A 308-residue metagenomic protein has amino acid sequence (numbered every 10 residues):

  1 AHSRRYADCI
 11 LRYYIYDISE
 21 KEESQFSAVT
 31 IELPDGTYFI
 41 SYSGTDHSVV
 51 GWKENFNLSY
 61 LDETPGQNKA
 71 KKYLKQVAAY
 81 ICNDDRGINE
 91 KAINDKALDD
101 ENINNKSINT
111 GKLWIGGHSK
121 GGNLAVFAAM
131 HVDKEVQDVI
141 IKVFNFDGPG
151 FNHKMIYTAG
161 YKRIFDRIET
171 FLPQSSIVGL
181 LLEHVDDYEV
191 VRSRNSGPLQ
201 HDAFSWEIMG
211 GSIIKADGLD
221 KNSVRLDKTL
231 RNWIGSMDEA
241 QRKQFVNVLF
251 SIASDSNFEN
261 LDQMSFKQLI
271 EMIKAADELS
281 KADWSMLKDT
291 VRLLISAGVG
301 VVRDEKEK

Functional and structural regions predicted by a protein language model:
A1-C9, Y14-Y38, Y42-C82, K106-K112 (+1 more regions): Alpha/beta hydrolase fold serine-hydrolase catalytic domain that processes acyl esters and thioesters
C82-T110: Intrinsically disordered, low-complexity terminal tails and inter-domain linkers enriched for S/T/G/P/D/E
G116-G121, A125: Gly/Ala-rich beta-loop-alpha elbow adjacent to hydrolase catalytic centers
A125-K134: Short glycine-enriched nucleophile-adjacent loop and the immediately C-terminal alpha-helix near the catalytic center
